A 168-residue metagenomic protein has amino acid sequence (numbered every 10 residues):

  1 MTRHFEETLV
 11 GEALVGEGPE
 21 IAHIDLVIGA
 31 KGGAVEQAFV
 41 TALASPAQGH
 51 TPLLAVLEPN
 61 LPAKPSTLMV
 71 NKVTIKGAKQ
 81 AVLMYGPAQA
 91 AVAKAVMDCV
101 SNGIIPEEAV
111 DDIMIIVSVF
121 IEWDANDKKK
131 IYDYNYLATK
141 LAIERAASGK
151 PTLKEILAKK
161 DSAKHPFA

Functional and structural regions predicted by a protein language model:
M1-A168: Accessory interaction regions appended to the cores of large information-processing enzymes
